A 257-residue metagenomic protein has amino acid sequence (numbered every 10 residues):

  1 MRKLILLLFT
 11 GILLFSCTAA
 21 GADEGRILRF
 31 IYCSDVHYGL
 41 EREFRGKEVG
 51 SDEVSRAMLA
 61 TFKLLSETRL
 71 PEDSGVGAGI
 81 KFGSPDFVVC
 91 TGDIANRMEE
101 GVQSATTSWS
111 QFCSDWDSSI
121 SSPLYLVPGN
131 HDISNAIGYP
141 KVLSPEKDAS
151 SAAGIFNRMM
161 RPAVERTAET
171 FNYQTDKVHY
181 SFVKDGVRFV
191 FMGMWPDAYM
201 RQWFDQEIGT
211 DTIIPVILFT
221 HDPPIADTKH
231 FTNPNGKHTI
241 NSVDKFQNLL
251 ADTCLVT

Functional and structural regions predicted by a protein language model:
M1-L4: Positively charged n-region of N-terminal signal peptides that target proteins for export
L7-S16: Bacterial N-terminal signal peptides
C17-Q103, N235-K237: N-terminal active-site segment of His-dependent metallophosphoesterases
C33-G39, M58-T68, R97, D115-S119 (+3 more regions): Structured segments of extracytoplasmic/periplasmic soluble domains in secreted or envelope-associated proteins
S34-H37, G92-I94, N130-H131, M194-W195 (+1 more regions): Active-site metal-binding loops of divalent metal-dependent hydrolases
S55-L59, T106-C113, R201, D205 (+1 more regions): Extracytoplasmic/secreted envelope proteins and their assembly/folding machinery, especially bacterial periplasmic
K63-F87, N172-D176, V183, R188-T257: His/acidic metal-ligating clusters that form di-metal
M98-W203, P215: Extended active-site neighborhood of metal-dependent phosphoesterases/phosphodiesterases
